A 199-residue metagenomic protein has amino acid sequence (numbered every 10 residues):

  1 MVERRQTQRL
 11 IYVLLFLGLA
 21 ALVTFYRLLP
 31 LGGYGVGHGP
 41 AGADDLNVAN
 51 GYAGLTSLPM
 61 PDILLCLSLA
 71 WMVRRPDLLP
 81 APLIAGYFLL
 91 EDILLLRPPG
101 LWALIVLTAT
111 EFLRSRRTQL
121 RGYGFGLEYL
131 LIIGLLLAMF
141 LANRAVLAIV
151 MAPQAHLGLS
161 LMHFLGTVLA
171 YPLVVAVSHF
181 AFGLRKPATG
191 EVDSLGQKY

Functional and structural regions predicted by a protein language model:
M1-Y199: Terminal, non-globular segments
